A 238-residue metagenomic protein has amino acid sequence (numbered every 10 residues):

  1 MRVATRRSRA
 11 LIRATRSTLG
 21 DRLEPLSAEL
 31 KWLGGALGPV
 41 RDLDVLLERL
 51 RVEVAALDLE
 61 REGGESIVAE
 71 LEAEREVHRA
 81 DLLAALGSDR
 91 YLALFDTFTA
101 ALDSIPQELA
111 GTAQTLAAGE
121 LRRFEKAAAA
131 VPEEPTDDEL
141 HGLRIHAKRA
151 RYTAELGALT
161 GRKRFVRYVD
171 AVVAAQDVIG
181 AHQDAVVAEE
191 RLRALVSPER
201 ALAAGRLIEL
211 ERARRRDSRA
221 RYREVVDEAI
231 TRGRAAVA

Functional and structural regions predicted by a protein language model:
M1-A238: Function-determining surface determinants
